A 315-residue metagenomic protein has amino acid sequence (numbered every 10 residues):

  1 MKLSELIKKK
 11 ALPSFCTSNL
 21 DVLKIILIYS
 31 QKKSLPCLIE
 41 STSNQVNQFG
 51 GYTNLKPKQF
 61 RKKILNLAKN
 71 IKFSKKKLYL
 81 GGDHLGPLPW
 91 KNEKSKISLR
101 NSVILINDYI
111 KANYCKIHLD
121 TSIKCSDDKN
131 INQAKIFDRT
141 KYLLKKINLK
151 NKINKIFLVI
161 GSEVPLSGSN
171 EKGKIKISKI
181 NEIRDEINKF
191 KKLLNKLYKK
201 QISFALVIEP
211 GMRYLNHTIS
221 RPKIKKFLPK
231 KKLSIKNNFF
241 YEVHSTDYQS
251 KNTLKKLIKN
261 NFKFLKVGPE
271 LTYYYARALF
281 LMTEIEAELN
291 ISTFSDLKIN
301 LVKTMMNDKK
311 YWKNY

Functional and structural regions predicted by a protein language model:
M1-K72, K76-K77, P89, Y273 (+2 more regions): Alpha/beta catalytic barrel-like cores
L3, V103-I110, I131-I153, V159-Y315: Active-site capping/gating regions of soluble enzymes
K9-D21, H84-V103, K172-N181, F240-D247: Active-site mouth loops of central-metabolism enzymes
I26, D83, D120, L257: Conserved, mostly hydrophobic/aromatic
Y29-S34, K58-Y79, I110-K111, N148-K155 (+2 more regions): Acidic (Asp/Glu)-rich catalytic clusters
C37-P57, H118-A134, R213-N216: Glycine-rich, proline-tolerant flexible connector loops at the mouths of alpha/beta enzymes
T42-N44, H84-L85, T121-K124, E163-P165 (+2 more regions): Short, ordered loop/turn segments at secondary-structure junctions
